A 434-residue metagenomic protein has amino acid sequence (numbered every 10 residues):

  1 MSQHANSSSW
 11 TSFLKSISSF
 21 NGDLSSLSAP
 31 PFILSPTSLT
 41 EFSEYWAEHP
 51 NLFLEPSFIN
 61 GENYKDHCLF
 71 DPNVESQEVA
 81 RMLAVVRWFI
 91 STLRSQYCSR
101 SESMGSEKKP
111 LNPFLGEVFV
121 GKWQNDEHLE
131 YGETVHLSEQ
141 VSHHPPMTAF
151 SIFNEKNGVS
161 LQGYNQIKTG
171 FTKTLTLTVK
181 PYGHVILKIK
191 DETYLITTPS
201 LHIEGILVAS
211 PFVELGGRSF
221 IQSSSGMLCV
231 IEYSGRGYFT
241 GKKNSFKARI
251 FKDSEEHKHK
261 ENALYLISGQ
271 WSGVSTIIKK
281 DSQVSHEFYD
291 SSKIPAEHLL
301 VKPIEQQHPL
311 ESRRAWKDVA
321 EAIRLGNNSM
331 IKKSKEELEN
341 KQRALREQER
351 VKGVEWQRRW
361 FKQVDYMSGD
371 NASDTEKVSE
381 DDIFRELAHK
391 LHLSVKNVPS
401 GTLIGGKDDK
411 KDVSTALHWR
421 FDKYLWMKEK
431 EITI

Functional and structural regions predicted by a protein language model:
S2-I434: Extended acidic, Ser/Thr- and Pro-enriched interaction/regulatory segments
